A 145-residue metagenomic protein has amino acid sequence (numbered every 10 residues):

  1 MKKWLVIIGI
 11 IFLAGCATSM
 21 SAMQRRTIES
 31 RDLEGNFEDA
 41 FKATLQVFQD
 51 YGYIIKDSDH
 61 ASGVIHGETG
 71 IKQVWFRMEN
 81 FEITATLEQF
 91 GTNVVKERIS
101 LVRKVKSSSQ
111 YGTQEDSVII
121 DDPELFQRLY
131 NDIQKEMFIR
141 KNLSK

Functional and structural regions predicted by a protein language model:
M1-C16: Sec-dependent bacterial lipoprotein signal peptides
A17-K145: Ser/Thr-rich, low-complexity intrinsically disordered terminal regions
